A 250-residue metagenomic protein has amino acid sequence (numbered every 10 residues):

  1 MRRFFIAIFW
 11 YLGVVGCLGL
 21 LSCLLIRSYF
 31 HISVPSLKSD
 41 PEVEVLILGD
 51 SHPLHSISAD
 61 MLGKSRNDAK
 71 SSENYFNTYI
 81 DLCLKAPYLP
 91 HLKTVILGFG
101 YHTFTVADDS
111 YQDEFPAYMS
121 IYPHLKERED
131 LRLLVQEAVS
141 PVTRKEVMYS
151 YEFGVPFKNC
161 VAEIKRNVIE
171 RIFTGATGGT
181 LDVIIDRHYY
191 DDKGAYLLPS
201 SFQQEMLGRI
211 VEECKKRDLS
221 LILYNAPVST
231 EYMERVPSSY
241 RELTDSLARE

Functional and structural regions predicted by a protein language model:
I6-I26: Hydrophobic membrane-insertion alpha-helices, especially the h-region of bacterial N-terminal signal peptides
L25-V45: Alpha-helical transmembrane signal-anchor/signal-peptide segments
E44-V45, T94, I222: Structural motif
L48-G49, G98, Y224: Short hydrophobic segments within beta-strands
H52-P141: Membrane-embedded segments
D68-S71, K193-S200, Y232-V236: Second-shell loop/turn segments in exported
D108, Q112-S220: Secreted/periplasmic serine-hydrolase-like ester/acetyl group-modifying domain
G208-K216, L221-E250: Extended hydrophobic/aromatic segments used for targeting, binding, or gating
